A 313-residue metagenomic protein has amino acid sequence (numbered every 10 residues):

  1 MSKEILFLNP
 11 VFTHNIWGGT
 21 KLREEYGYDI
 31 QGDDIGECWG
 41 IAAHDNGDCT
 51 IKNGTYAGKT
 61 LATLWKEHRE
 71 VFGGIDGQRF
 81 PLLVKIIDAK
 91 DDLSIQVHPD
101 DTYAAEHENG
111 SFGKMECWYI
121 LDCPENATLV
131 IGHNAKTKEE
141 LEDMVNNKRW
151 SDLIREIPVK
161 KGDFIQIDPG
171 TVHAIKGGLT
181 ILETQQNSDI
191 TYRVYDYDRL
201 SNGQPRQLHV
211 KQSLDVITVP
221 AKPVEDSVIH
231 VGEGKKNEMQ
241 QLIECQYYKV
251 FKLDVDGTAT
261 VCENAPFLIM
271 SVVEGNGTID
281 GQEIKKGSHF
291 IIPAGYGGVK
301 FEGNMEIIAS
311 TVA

Functional and structural regions predicted by a protein language model:
M1-K136, D196-E225, V250: Transition-metal
I75, K85, E106-N109, Q241 (+3 more regions): Short histidine-centered beta-strand/loop micro-motifs that create catalytic or ligand/metal-coordination sites
R79, I87-D92, C123-N126, T171-T191 (+2 more regions): Ligand-binding loop in jelly-roll beta-barrel domains
N126-K160, E263-K285: A short beta-strand-loop-beta hairpin characteristic of the jelly-roll/cupin
N146-L153, F164-Q166, V172-P223: An exposed, glycine/acidic-rich loop-and-rim segment of catalytic or binding clefts
I154-Q166, T180, D280-G298: Short acidic-glycine-tyrosine-enriched beta hairpin
V228-I284, S288, G295-Y296: Acidic/His-leaning functional-site neighborhoods
